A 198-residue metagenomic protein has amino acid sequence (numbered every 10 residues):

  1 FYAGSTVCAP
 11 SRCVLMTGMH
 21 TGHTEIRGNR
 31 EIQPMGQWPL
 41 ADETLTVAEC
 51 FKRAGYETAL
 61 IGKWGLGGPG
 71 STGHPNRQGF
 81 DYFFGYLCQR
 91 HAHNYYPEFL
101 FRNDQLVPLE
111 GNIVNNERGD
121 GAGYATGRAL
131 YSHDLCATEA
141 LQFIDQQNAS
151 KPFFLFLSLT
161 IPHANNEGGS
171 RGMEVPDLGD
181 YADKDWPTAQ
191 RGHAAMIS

Functional and structural regions predicted by a protein language model:
F1-S198: Formylglycine-dependent sulfatase
